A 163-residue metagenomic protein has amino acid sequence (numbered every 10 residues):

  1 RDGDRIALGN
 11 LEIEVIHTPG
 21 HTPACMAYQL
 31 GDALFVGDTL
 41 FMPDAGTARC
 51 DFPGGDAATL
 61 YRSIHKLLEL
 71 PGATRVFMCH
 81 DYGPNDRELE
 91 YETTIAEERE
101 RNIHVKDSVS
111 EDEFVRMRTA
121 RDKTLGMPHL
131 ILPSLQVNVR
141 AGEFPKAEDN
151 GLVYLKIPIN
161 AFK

Functional and structural regions predicted by a protein language model:
R1-D81, F162-K163: Catalytic core of the metallo-beta-lactamase
R62-R75, Y82-K163: Accessory terminal helices/loops
